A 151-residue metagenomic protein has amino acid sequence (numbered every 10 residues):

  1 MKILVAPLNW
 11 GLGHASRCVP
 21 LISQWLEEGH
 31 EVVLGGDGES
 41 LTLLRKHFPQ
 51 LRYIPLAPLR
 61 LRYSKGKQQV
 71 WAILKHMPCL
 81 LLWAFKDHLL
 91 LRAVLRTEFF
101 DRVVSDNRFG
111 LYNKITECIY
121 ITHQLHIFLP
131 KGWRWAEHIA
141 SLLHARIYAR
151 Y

Functional and structural regions predicted by a protein language model:
M1-I3: Extreme N-terminal starter segment of soluble prokaryotic enzymes
P7-V19: A short, glycine/small-residue-rich beta-strand->loop->alpha-helix junction that serves as a flexible
L8-N9, E28, V33-C79: Conserved nucleotide-sugar phosphate-binding/catalytic loop shared by glycosyltransferases and other
I22, L26: Gly/Ala-rich phosphate-binding loop of Rossmann-like dinucleotide-binding domains, activating on the conserved
S40-L43, V103-T116: An aromatic- and histidine-rich active-site surface loop
Q68-G110: Conserved nucleotide-sugar donor-binding subdomain of glycosyltransferases
K114-Y151: Active-site-proximal region of nucleotide-activated glycan assembly enzymes, centered on histidine/acidic-rich loops
